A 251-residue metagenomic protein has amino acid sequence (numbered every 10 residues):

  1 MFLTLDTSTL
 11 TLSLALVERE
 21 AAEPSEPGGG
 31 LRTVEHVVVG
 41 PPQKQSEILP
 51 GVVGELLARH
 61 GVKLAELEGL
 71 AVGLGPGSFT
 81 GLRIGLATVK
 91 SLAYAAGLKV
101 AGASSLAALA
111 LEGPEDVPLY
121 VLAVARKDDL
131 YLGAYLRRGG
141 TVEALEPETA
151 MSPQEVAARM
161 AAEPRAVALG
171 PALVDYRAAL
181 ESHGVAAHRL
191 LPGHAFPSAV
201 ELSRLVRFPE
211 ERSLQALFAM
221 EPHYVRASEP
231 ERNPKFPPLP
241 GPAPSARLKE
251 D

Functional and structural regions predicted by a protein language model:
M1-L74: N-terminal beta-alpha supersecondary unit
L12-L14, D128-L132, M220: Change "...and in nucleic-acid phosphodiester-cleaving endonucleases..." to "...and in nucleic-acid processing enzymes
R19-E23, L86-Y94, R137: A glycine- and small-aliphatic-rich helix-loop capping segment at beta-alpha/alpha-beta transitions that lines
E20-V34, V38, K44, K99-P197 (+3 more regions): Surface "functional belts" at beta-alpha junctions
H60-L64, E115, M160-P164, E210-R212: Glycine-rich phosphate-binding loop signature in dinucleotide/nucleotide-binding domains
G69-V100: DPxDG-like acidic metal-binding loop motif
P192-Y224: Glycine-rich phosphate-binding/hydrolytic loop that grips phosphoryl groups
